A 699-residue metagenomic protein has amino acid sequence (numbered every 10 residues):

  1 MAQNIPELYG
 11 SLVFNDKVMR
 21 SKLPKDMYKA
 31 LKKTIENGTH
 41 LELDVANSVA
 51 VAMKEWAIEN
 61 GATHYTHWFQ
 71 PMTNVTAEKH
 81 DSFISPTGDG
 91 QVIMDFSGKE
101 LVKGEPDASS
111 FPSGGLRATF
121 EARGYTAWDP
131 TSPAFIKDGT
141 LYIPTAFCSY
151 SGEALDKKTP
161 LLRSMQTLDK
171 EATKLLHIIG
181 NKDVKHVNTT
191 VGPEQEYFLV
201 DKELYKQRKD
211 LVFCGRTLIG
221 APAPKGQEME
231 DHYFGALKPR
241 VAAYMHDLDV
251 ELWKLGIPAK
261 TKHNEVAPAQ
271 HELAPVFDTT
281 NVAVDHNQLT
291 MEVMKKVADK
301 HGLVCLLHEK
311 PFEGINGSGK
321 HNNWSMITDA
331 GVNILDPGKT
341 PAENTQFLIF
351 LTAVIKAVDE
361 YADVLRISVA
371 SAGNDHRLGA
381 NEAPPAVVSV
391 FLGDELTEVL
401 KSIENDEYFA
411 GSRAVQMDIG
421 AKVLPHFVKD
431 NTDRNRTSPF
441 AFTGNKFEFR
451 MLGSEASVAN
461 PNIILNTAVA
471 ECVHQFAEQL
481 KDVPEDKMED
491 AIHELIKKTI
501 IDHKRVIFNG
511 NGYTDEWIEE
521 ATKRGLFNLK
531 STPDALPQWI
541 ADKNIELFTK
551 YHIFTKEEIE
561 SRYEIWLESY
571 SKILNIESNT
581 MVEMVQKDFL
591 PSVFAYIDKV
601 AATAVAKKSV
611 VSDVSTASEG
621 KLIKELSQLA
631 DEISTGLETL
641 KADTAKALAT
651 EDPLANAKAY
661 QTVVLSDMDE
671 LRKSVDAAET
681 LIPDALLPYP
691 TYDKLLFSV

Functional and structural regions predicted by a protein language model:
M1-D26, T140-L141, N264-L273: N-terminal flexible segment immediately upstream of the FAD-binding catalytic core in FAD-dependent oxidoreductases
M1-K17, E42, K238-P258: N-terminal-biased segments
E7-E121: Active-site core of metal-dependent hydrolases
V45-V49, F69-P71, K99-E100, F147 (+4 more regions): Active-site-proximal loop/turn and secondary-structure-junction residues that shape catalytic pockets, frequently
A62, T66-W68, H286-K300, M326 (+3 more regions): Hydrophobic/aromatic-rich, well-ordered segments within soluble, folded domains that form packed cores
N74-D89, S109, R208, G215-T217 (+4 more regions): Short linear, low-complexity motifs centered on an aromatic residue
E121-L307, N316-G319, M326-E564: Glycine-rich, acidic/polar active-site loops that bind/position phosphate-bearing ligands
T499-V699: C-terminal amphipathic alpha-helical interaction region
